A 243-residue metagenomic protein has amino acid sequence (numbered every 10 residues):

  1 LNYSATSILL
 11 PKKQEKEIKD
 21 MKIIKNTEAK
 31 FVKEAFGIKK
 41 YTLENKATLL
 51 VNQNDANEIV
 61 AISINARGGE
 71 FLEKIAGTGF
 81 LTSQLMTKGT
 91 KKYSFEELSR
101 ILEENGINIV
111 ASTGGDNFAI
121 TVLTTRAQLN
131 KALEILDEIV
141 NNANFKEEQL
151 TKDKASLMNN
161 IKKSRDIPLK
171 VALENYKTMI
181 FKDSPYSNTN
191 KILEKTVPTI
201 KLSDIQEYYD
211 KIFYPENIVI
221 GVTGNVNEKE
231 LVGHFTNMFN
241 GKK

Functional and structural regions predicted by a protein language model:
L1, I24-Y41, T178-I218, M238: Histidine-acidic residue clusters that define the catalytic metal-binding segment of zinc metallopeptidase domains
L1-L9, N52, N57-T87, Y93-N142 (+4 more regions): M16 family metallopeptidases and their MPP-like homologs
L1-N65, N227-K243: Proteolytic maturation boundary segments
A47, I101-I107, P198-Y208: Short amphipathic beta-strand starts and helix->beta connectors
F95, R126, E147, L202 (+1 more regions): Alpha-helix N-capping/helix-start residues
E138-E147, M238-K243: A common structural junction motif
